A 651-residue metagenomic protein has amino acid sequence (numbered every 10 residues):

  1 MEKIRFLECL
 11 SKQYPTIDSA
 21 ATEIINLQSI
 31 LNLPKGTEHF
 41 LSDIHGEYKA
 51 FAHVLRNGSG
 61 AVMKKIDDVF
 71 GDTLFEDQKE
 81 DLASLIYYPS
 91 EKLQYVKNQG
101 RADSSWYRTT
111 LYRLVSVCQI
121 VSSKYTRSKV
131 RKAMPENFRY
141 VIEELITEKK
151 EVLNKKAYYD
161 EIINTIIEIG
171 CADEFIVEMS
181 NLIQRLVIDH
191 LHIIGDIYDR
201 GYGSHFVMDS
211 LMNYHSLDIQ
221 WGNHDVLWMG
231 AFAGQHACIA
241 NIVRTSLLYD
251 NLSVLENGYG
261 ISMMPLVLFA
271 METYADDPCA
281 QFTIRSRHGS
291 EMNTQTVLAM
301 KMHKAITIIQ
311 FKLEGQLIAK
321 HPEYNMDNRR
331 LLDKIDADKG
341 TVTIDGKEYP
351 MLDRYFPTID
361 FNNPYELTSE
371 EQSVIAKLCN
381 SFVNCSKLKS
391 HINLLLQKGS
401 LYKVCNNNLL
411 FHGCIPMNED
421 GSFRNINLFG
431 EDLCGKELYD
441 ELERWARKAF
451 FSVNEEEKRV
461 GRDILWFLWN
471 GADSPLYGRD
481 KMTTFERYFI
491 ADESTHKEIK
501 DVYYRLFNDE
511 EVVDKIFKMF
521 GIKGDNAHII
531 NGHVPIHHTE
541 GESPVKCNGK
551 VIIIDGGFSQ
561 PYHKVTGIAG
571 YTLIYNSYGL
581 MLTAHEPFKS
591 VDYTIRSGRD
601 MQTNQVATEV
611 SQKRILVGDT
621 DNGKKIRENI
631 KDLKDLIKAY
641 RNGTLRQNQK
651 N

Functional and structural regions predicted by a protein language model:
M1-N651: Feature recognizes metal-dependent phosphohydrolase scaffolds
